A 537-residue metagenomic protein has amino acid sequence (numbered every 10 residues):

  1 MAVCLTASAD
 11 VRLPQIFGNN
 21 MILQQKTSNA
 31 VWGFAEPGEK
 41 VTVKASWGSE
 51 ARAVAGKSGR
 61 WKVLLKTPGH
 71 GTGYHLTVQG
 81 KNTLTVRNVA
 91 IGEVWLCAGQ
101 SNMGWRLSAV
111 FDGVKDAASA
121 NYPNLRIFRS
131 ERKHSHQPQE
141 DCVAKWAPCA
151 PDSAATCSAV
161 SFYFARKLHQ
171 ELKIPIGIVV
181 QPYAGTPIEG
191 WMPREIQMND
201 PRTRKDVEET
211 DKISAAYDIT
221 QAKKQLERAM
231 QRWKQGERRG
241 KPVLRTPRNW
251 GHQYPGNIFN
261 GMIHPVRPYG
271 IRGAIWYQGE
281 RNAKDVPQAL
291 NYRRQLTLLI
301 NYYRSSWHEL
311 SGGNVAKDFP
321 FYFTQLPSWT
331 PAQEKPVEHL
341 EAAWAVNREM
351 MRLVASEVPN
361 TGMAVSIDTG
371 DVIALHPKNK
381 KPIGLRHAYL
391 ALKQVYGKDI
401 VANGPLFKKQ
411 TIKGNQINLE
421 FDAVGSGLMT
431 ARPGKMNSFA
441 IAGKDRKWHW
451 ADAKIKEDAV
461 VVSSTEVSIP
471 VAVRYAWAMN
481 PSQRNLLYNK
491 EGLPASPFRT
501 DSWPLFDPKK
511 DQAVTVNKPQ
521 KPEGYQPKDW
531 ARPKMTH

Functional and structural regions predicted by a protein language model:
D10-H537: Cell-envelope and extracellular/periplasmic
